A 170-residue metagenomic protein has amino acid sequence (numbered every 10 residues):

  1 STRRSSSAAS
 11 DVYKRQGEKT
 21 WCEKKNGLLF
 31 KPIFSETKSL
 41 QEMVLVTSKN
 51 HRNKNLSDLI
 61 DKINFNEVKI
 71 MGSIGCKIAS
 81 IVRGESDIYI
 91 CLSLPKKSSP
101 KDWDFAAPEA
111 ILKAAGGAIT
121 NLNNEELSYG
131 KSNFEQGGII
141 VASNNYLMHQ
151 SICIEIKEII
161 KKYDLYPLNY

Functional and structural regions predicted by a protein language model:
S1-Y13: Single conserved hydrophobic/aromatic residue that forms the stacking wall/gate of nucleotide- or nucleobase-binding
S6, R15-G17, R83: Short, solvent-exposed coil/turn segments at beta-strand boundaries
S10, G17-T20, N26-G27, N50-N53: Short acidic/polar capping segments at secondary-structure boundaries
Y13-Q16, I156: Short, low-complexity export/processing leader segments characterized by acidic and small residues
R15-E18, K24, N123, S143-N144: Short acidic-glycine loop/turn motifs at beta-strand connectors
T20-C22, G27-L29, Y146-I152: Short helix-loop capping/hinge motifs at secondary-structure junctions, enriched in acidic/polar residues
I33-Y170: An extended, acidic
